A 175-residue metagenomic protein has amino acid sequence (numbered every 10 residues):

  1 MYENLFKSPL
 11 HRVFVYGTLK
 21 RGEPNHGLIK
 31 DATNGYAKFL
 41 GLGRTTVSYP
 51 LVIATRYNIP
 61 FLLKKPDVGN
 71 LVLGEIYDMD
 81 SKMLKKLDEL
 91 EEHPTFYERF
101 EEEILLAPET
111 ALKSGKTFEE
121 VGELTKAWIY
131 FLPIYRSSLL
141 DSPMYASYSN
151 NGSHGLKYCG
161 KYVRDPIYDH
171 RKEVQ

Functional and structural regions predicted by a protein language model:
Y2-Q175: Glycine-aromatic micro-motifs
